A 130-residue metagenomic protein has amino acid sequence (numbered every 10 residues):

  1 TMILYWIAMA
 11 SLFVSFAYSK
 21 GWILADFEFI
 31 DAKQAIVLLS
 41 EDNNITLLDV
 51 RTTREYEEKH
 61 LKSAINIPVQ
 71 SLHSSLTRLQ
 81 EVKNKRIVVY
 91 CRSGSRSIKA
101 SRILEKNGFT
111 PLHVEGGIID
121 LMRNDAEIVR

Functional and structural regions predicted by a protein language model:
T1-L38, I45, T53-R86, S97-R130: Rhodanese-like catalytic fold shared by cysteine-dependent sulfurtransferases and DSP/PTP-type phosphatases
D49, G94: Conserved G/P- and acidic residue-centered "switch" motifs that form tight phosphate/ATP-binding loops in soluble
Y90: Short, surface-exposed ligand- or partner-binding patches at beta-edge/loop junctions that are enriched in aromatics
